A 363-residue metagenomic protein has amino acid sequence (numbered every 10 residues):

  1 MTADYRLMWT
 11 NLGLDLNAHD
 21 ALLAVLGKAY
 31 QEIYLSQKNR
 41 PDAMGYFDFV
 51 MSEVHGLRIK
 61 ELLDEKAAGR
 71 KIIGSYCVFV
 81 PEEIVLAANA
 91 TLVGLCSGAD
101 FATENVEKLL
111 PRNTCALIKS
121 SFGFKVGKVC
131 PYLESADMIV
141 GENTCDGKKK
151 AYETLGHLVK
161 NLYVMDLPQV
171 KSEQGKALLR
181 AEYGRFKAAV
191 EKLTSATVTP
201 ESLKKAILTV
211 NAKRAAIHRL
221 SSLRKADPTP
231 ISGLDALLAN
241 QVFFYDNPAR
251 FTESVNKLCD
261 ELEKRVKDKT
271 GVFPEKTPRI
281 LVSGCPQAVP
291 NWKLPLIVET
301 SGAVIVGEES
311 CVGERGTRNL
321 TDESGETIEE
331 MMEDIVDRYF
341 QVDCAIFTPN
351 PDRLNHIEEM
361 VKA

Functional and structural regions predicted by a protein language model:
M8-K71, G184, A188-I305, E309-E323 (+1 more regions): A charged, amphipathic alpha-helical module
V54-H55, L63, R70-V126: An N-terminal, globular interaction/scaffold subdomain
A67, F79, I84-A99, T103-V106 (+1 more regions): Redox- and metal-dependent alpha/beta enzyme cores, enriched for Fe-S-associated oxidoreductases and cofactor-handling
S75-V78, G141-T144, V282-Q287: Structural motif
N113-V129, A345-E359: Glycine-rich, highly charged phosphate/nucleotide-binding loops
C115-F122, E182-L193, T327-D337: A polyampholytic, Gly/Pro-enriched intrinsically disordered region
F124-K192: Acidic/His-rich segments in extracytoplasmic proteins that coordinate ligands and/or metal ions
S135-E153, V342-A363: Cofactor-cradling patches in redox/metallo enzymes
